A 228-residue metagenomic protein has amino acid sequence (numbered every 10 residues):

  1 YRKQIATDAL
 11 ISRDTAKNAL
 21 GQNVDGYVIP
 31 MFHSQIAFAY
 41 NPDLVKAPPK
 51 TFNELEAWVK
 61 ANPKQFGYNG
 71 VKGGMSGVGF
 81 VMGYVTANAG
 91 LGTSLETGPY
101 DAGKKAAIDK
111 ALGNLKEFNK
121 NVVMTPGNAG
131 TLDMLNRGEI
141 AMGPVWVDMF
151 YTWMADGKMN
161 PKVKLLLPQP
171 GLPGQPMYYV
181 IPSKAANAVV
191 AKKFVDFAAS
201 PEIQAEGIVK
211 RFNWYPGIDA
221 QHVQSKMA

Functional and structural regions predicted by a protein language model:
Y1-M134: Extracytoplasmic ligand-binding site segments that recognize negatively charged/polar headgroups
Y1-T7, V28-P30, E56, N160-P173 (+1 more regions): Short beta-strand->loop
T7, N62-F66, K120-N121, G138-A141 (+2 more regions): Loop/turn elements at helix/coil->beta-strand transitions in domains of secreted/extracellular proteins
S34, L112-E117, V147-D148, N160-V180: Periplasmic-binding protein-like
M124, A141-W146: Paired acidic/hydrophobic, glycine-rich loop segments that form the ligand-binding mouth/hinge of periplasmic-binding
N128, V145-F150: Beta->alpha turn/N-cap motifs
M134-N136, I181: Hydrophobic residues within well-ordered alpha-helices
L172-P173, M177-A228: Mature extracytoplasmic/periplasmic domains
